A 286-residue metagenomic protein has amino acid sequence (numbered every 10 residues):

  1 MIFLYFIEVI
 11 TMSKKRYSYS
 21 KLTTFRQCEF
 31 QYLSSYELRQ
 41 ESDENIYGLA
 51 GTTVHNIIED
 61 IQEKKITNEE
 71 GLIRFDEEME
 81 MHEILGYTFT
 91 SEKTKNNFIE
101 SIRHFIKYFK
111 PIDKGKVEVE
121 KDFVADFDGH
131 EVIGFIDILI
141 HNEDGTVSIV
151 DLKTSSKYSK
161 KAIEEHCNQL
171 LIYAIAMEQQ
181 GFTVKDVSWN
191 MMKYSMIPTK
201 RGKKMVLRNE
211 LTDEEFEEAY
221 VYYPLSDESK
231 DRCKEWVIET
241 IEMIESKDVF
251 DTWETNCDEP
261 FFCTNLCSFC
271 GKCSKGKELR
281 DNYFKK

Functional and structural regions predicted by a protein language model:
I2-I7, I57-D122, D126: A non-catalytic, helix-rich entry segment at domain boundaries
K15, E165-Q169, P260, L266: Active-site-proximal structural scaffolding
L22-I66, K95, E120, L266-F269: Nuclease catalytic cores
T24-Y32, K65-E83, G202-E218: Short, compositionally biased low-complexity segments
R26-S34, I140-D151, I238-E245: Active-site-adjacent bridging/hinge elements
I46, A50, T94, F98 (+2 more regions): Hydrophobic (often cysteine-bearing) scaffold residues that line and stabilize catalytic clefts of nucleotide/cofactor
I102, A176-K286: Metal-dependent nuclease catalytic regions and adjoining charged, substrate-binding loops involved in nucleic-acid end
E118-L170, I175, Q179-G181: Non-catalytic protein-protein interaction segments used by genome-maintenance enzymes to assemble and couple activities
